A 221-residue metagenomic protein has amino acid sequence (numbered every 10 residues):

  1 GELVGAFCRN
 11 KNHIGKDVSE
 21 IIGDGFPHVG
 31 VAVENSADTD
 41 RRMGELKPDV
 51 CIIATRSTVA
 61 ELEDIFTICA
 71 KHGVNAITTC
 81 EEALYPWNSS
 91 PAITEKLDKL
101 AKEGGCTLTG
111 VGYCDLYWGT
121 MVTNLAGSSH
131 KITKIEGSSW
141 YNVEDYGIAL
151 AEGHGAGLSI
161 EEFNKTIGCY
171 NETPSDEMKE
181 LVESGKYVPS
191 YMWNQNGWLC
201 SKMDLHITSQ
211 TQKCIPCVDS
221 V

Functional and structural regions predicted by a protein language model:
G1-K71: N-terminal glycine-/serine-/threonine-rich beta1-alpha1-beta2 phosphate-ribose binding loop of Rossmann-like
R9-K11, R56, C80-L84, Y113-C114 (+1 more regions): Short, ordered loop/turn segments at secondary-structure junctions
E20-G25, E95-L97, A126-S128, G153-G155: Short, hinge-like loop/turn segments at secondary-structure boundaries
L46, D64, A92, K96 (+2 more regions): Conserved active-site and cofactor/substrate-binding residues in soluble primary-metabolism enzymes
E61-E63, T67, K71-H72, C80-C106: Rossmann-fold NAD(P)-binding glycine/threonine-rich loop
T78-T79, L108-V111, E136-G137, S209: General beta-strand structural signal in soluble alpha/beta enzymes
G104-I132: Adenosine-phosphate binding glycine-rich loop
G127-V221: Active-site-lining helix/loop region of Rossmann-like oxidoreductase modules
